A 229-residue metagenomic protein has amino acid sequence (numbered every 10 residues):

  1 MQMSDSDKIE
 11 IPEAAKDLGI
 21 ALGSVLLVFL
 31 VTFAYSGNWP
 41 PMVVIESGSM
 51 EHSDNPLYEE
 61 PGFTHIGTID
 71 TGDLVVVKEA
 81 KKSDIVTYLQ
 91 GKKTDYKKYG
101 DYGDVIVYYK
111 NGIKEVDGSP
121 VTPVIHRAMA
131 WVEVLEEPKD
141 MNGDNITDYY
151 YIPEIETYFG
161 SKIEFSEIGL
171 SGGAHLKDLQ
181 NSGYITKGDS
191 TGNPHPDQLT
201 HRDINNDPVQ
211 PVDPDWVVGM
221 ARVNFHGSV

Functional and structural regions predicted by a protein language model:
M1-E13: N-terminal Lys/Arg-rich, disordered targeting/topogenic segments
S6, S49, S53-P56, K110-V229: Acidic/glycine-rich C-terminal interaction modules and beta/coil loop segments that lie outside canonical DNA-binding
I9, A21-G23: A generic structural signal for ordered alpha-helices
A14, G23-G160: Feature for secretory/organellar precursors and membrane-associated catalytic proteins
D17-L18: Alpha-helical transmembrane segments and their helix-start/interface "positive-inside/aromatic belt" motifs in integral
